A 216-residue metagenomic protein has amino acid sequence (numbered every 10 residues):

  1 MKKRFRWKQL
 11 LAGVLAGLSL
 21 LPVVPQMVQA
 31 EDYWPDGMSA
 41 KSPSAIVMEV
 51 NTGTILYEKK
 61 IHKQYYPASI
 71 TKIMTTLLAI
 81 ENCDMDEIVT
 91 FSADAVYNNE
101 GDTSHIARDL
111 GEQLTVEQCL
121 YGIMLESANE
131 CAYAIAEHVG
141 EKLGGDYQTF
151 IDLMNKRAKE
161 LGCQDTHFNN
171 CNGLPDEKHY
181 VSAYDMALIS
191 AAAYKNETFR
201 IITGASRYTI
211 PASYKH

Functional and structural regions predicted by a protein language model:
R4-Q29: Sec-dependent N-terminal signal peptides of Gram-positive bacterial secreted proteins and lipoproteins
P22, V28-Y184, L188, A193-Y194: Active-site-adjacent loops and short helices of periplasmic peptidoglycan-processing enzymes
D185, S190-H216: Extracytoplasmic
